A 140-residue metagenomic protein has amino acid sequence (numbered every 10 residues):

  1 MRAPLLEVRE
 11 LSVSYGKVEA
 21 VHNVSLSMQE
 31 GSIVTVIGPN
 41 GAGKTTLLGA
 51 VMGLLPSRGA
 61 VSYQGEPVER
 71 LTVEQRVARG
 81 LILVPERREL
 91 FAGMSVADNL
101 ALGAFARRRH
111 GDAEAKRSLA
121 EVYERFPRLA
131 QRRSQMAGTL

Functional and structural regions predicted by a protein language model:
R2-L140: Glycine-rich phosphate-binding loops of nucleotide-dependent enzymes
